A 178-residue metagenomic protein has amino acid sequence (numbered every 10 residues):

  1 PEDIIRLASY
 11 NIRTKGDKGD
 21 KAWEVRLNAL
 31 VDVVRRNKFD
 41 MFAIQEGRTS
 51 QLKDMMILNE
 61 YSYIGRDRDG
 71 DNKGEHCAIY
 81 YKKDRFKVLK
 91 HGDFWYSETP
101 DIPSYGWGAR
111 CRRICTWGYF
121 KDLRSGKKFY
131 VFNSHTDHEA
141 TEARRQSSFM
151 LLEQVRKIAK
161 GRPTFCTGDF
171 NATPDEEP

Functional and structural regions predicted by a protein language model:
P1-L58, R68-E75, F149: N-terminal, active-site-proximal structural segment of metallo-dependent hydrolase catalytic domains
I5, D40-M41, F129, P163-F165: Short, Asp-centered acidic motifs that coordinate Mg2+ and/or phosphate in catalytic or ligand-binding sites
Y10-I12, S134-T136, D169-F170: Active-site metal-binding loops of divalent metal-dependent hydrolases
K15-G19, Y96-W107, S134-R144: Surface-exposed cleft-lining segments at the edges of enzyme active sites
V31, Y119, L152-R156: Generic structural signal for well-ordered alpha-helical scaffold segments
M41-F132: Structured beta-strand-rich core segments of catalytic domains in phosphoester-bond hydrolases
I64, E139-P178: Metal-dependent phosphoesterases centered on the DNase I-like endonuclease/exonuclease/phosphatase
R112, K121-R145, F149, I158: Metal-dependent phosphoester/phosphodiester hydrolase catalytic core
